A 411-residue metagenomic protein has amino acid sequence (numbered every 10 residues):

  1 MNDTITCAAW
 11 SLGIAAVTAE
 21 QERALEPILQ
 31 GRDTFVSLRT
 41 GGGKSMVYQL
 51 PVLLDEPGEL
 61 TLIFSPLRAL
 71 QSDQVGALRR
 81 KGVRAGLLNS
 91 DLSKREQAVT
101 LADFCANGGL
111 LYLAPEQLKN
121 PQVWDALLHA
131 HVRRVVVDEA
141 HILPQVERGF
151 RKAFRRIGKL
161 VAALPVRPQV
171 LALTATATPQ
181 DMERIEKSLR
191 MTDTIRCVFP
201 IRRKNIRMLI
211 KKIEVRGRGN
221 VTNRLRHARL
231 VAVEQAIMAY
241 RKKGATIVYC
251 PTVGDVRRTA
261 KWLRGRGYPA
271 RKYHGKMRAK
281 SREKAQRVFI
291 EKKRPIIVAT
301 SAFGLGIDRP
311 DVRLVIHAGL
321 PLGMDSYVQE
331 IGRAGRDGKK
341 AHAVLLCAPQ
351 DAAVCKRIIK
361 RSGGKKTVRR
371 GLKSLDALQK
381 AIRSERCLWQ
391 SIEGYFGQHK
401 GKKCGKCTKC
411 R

Functional and structural regions predicted by a protein language model:
D3-W10, A16-A19, R23, L29-S45 (+3 more regions): Helicase motor core with emphasis on the C-terminal RecA-like subdomain
G13-I14, R383: Short helix-capping/hinge SLiMs at alpha-helix to coil transitions
L62-I63, W262: Gly/serine-rich nucleotide phosphate-binding loop at the start of the catalytic core of nucleotide/ADP-ribose-handling
A69: Conserved Rossmann-like nucleotide-cofactor binding loop
S362-R411: C-terminal accessory/connector segments of nucleic-acid motor ATPases
